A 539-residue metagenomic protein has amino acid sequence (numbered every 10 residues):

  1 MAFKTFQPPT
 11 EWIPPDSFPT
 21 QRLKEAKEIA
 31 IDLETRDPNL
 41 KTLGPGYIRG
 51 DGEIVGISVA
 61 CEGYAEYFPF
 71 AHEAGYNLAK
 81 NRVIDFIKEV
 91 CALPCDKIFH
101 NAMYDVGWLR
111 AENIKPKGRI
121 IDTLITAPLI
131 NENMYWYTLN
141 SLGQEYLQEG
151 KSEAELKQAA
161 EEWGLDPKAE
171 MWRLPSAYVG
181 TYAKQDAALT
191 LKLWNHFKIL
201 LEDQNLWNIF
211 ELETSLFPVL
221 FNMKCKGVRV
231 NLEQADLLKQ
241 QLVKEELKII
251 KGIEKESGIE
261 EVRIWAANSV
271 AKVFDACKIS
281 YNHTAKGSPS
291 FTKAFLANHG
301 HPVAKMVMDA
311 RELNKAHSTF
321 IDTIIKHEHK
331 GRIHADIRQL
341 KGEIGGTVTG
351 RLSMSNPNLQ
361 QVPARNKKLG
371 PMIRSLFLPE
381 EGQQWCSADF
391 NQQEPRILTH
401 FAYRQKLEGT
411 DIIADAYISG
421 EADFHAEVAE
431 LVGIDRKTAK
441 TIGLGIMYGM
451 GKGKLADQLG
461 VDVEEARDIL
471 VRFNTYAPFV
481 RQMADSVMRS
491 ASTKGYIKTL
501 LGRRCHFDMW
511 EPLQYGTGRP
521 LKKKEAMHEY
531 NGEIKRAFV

Functional and structural regions predicted by a protein language model:
M1-A71, K117, M134-Y137, Q144-M372 (+9 more regions): Conserved "right-hand" nucleotidyltransferase catalytic core of DNA-directed polymerases
A30, C95-D105, S387: Acidic beta-strand-to-loop metal/phosphate-binding motif
E62-K97: Nucleic-acid-processing active sites and adjacent nucleic-acid-binding tracks, predominantly divalent metal-dependent
C95, L376-L398, I412-L444: Conserved catalytic alpha/beta cores of large enzymes that bind or transform nucleotide phosphates and polynucleotides
K115-E132, L139-S141, E421-H425: Conserved beta-strand -> loop -> alpha-helix junction used to position metal-binding or nucleic-acid-contacting
K117-G118, I279-T284, L369, A402-G420: Cytochrome P450 catalytic domain signature, combining two hallmark sequence patches
R119-L124, F210-T214, R436-G445: Alpha-helical scaffolds flanking conserved acidic
G420-I434, F507-V539: Generic long, charged, amphipathic alpha-helical segments
